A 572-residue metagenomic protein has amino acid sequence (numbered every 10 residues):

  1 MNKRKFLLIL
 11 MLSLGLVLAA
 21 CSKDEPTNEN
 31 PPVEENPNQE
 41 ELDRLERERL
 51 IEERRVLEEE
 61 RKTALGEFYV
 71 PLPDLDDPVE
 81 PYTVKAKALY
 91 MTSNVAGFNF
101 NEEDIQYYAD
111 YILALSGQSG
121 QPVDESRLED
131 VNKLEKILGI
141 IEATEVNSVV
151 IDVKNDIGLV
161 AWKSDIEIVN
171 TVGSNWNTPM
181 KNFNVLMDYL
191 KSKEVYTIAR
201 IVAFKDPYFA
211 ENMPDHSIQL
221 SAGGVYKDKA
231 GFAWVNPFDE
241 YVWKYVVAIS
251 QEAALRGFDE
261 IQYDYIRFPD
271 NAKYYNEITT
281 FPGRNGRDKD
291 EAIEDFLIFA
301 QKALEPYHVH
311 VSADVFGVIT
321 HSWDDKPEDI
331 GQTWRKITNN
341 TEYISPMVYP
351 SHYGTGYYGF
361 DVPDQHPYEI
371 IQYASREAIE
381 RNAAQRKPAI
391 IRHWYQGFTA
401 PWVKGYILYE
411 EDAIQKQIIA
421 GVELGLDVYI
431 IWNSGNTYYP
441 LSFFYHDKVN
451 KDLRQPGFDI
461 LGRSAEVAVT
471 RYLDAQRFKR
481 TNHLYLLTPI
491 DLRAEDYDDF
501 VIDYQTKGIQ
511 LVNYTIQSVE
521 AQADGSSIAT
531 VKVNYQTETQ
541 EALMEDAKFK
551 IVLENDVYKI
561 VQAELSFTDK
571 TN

Functional and structural regions predicted by a protein language model:
V17-A20: C-terminal motif of bacterial Sec signal peptides marking the signal peptidase cleavage site
D77-V131, D188, A199, F204-L255 (+1 more regions): Active-site-adjacent "subsite" loops/lids of carbohydrate-active enzymes
N132-L159, L255-E260, N340-Y343, G421-V428: Catalytic domains of carbohydrate-active enzymes, especially glycoside hydrolases
Y196-D206, Q262, K289-I330, R386-F398: Aromatic-lined carbohydrate-recognition surfaces of secreted/lumenal glycan-active proteins
T341-T355, P367-E377, R381-Q455: Substrate-binding cleft of secreted/luminal carbohydrate-active enzymes
D452-D474, F478: Short, low-complexity N-terminal intrinsically disordered segments enriched in polar/charged residues
E466-V467, T481-I528: Short solvent-exposed beta->alpha transition segments
E520-N572: Exposed beta-sheet edge and beta->alpha loop/turn motif
